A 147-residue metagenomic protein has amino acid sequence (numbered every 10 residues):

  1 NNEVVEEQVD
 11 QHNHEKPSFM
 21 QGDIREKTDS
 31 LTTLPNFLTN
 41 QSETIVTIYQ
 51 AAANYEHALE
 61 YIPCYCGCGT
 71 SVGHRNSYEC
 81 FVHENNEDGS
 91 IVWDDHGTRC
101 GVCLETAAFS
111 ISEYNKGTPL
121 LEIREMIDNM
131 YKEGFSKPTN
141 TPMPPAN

Functional and structural regions predicted by a protein language model:
N1-K27: N-terminal, intrinsically disordered, polar/charged segments of Gram-positive cell-envelope systems that serve as
G22-N36, N86-D94, E105: Acidic/histidine-rich, surface-exposed loop or edge segments in extracytoplasmic proteins
L31-E60, V72-C80: Short, charged low-complexity linear segments at domain edges
T39-E43, G97-L104, Y114-T118: Soluble non-cytosolic domains of exported or imported proteins
I48-C64, E84-D95, I123: Immediate flanking context of iron-sulfur cluster ligation sites
G73-V102, T106-S110: Flexible, solvent-exposed short loops/turns enriched in glycine
I111-N147: Short flanking/linker segments adjacent to small metal-binding domains or redox-active Cys/His motifs
